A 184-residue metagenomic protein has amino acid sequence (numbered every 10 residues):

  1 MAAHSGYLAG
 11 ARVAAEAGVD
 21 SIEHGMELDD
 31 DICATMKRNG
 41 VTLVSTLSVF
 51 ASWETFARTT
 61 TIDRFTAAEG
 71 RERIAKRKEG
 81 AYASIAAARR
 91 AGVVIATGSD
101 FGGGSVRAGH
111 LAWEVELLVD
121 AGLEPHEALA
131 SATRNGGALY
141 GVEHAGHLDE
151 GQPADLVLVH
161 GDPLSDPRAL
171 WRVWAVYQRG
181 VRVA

Functional and structural regions predicted by a protein language model:
M1-L43, A57-R64, A75-I95: Histidine/acidic residue-rich metal-binding segments in metalloenzymes
G6, S48, G102: Catalytic metal-binding/acid-base residues of hydrolase active sites
V41-A51: Non-cysteine beta-strand/loop elements that form the S-adenosyl-L-methionine
F65-E69, K78-D162: His/Asp/Glu-enriched, well-ordered alpha-helical/loop segment that forms or immediately abuts the divalent-metal
S165: Small/polar (Gly/Ser/Thr/Ala-rich) solvent-exposed segments that form structured loops/beta-strands/short helices used
V176: Short aromatic-centered micro-motifs
